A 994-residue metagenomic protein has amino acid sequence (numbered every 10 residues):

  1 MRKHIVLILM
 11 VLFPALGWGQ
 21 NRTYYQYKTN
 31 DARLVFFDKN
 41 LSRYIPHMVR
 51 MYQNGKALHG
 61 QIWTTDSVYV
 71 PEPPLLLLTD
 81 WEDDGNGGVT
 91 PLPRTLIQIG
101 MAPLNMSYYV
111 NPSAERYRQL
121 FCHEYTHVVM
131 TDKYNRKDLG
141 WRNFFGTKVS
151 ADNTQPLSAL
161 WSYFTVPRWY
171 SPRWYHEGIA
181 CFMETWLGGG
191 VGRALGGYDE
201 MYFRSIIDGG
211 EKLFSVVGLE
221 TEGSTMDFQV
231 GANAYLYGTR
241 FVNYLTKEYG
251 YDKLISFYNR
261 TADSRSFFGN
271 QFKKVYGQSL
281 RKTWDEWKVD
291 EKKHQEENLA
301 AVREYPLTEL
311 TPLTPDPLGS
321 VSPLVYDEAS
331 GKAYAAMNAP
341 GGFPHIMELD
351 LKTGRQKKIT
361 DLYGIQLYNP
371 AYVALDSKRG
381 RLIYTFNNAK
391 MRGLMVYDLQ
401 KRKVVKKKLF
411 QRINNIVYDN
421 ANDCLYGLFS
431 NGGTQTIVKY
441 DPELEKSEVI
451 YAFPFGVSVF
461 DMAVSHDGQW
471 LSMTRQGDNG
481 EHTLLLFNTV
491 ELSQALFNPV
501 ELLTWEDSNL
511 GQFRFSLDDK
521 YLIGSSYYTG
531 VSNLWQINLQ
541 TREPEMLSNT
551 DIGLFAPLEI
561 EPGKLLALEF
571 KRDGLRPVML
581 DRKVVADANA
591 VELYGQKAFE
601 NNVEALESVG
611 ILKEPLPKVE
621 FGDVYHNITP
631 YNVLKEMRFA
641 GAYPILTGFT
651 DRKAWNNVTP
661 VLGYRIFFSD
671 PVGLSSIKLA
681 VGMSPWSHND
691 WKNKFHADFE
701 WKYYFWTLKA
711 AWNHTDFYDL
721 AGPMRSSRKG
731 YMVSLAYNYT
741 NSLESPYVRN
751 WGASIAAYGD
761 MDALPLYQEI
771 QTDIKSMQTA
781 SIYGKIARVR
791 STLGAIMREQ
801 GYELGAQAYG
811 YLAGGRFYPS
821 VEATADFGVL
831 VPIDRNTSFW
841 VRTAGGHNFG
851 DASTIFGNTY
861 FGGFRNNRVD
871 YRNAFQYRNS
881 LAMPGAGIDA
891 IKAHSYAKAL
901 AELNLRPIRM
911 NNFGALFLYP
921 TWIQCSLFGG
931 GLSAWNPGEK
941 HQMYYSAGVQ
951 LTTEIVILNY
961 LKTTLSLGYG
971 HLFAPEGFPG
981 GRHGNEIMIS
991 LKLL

Functional and structural regions predicted by a protein language model:
Q20-V166, P172: Juxtacatalytic substrate-recognition/specificity segment
N21-Y24, K28, Q229-A232, S256-R379 (+2 more regions): Beta/coil-rich, acidic/histidine-enriched accessory regions frequently appended to metallopeptidases
S113-L120, V128, Y134-I255, N259-L307 (+1 more regions): Acidic/His/Gly-enriched intrinsically disordered linker/tail segments that often contain short helix/coil "MoRF-like"
N298-G319, D350-N369, F386, Y397-N414 (+6 more regions): Multi-bladed beta-propeller domains
E304, M337, S526, A586-F705 (+2 more regions): Outer-membrane beta-barrel initiation region
T314, D327-E328, Y334-P340, Y372-K378 (+8 more regions): Beta-strand C-termini and the immediately following turn/loop, strongest in propeller blades
G574, K709-A753, A757-T772, A844-A882 (+1 more regions): Outer-membrane beta-barrel translocator/channel fold
P723, I770, K775-Y919, C925 (+3 more regions): C-terminal outer-membrane beta-barrel translocator/porin domains of Gram-negative envelope proteins and their
